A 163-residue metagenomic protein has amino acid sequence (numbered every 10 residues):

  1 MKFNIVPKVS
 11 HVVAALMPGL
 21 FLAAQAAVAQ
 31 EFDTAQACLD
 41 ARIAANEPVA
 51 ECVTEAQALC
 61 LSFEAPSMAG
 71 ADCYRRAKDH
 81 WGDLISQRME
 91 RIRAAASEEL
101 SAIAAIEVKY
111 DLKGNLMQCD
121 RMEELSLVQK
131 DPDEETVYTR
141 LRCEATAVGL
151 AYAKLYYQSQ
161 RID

Functional and structural regions predicted by a protein language model:
M1-V9: N-terminal secretory signal peptides that target proteins for export/translocation
I5-V6, M17, V28: N-terminal leader/targeting signatures
H11-A24: Bacterial N-terminal signal peptides
A27-D163: N-terminal alpha-helical modules
